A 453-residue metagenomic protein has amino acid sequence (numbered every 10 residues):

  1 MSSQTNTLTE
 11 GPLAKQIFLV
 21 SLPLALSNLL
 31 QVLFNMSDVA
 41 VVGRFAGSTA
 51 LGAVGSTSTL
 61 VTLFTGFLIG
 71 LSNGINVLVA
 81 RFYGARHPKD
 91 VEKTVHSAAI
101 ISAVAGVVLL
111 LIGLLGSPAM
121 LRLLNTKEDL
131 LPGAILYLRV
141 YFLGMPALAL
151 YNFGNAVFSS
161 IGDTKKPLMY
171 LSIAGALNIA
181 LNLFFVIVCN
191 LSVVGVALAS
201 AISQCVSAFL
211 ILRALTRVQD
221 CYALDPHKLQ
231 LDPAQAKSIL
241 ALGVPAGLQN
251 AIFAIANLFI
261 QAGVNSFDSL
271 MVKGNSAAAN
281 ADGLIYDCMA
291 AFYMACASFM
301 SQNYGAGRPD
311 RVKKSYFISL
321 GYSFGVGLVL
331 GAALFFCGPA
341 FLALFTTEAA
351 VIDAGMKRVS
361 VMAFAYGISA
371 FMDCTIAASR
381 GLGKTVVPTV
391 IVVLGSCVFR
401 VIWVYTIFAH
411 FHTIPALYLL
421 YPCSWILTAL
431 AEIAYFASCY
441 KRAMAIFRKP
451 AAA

Functional and structural regions predicted by a protein language model:
M1-S21, V79-P146, V188-V244, M300-A365 (+1 more regions): Short alpha-helical transmembrane segments in multi-pass integral membrane proteins
L8-F45, T59-G74, L78, A103-L110 (+5 more regions): N-terminal transmembrane alpha-helices
L19-D38, V140, Y151, A174 (+5 more regions): Transmembrane helical elements of multi-pass membrane transporters/channels
L33-G52, L121-E128, F184-L191, A251-L284 (+3 more regions): Helix-terminus/linker motif at the lipid-water interface of multi-pass membrane proteins
A46-T59, A134, L138, A197 (+3 more regions): Small-residue hotspots at the loop-to-helix junctions and early N-terminal turns of transmembrane alpha-helices
L51-L111, L148-P167, Q261, G274-G338 (+1 more regions): Small-residue-rich hydrophobic transmembrane alpha-helices
L63-G66, N178-N182, A208-L212, L284-D287 (+3 more regions): Hydrophobic transmembrane alpha-helices of multi-pass small-molecule transporters
S72, Y141-S159, P167-G175, V196-I211 (+4 more regions): Short runs within selected transmembrane alpha-helices of multi-pass transporters and secretion channels
